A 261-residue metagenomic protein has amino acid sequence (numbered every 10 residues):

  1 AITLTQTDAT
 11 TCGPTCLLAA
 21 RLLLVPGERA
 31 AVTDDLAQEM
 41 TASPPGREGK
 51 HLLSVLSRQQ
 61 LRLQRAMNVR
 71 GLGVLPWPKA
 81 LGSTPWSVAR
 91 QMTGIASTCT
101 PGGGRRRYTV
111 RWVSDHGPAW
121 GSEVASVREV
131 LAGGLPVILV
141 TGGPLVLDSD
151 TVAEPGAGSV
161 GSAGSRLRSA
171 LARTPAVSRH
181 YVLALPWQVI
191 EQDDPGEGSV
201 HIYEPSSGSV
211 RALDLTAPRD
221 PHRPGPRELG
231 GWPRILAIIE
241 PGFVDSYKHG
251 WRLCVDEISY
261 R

Functional and structural regions predicted by a protein language model:
A1-L72: Active-site nucleophile-adjacent alpha helix/oxyanion-hole segment immediately C-terminal to the catalytic cysteine
T3, M67-Q188, Y260-R261: Predominantly the structural core of cysteine protease catalytic domains
A132, G142-R261: Active-site signature of cysteine proteases
